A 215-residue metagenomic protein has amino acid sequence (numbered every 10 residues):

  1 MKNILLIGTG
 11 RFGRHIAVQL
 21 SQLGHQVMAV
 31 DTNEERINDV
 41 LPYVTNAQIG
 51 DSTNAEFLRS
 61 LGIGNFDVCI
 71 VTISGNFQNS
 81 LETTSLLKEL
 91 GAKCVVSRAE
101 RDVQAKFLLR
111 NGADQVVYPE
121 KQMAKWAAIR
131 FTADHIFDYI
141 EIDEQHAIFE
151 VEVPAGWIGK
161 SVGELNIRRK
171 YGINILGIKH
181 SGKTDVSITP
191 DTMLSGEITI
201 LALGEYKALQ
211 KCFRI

Functional and structural regions predicted by a protein language model:
M1-I215: Cytosolic regulatory regions of ion transport systems
